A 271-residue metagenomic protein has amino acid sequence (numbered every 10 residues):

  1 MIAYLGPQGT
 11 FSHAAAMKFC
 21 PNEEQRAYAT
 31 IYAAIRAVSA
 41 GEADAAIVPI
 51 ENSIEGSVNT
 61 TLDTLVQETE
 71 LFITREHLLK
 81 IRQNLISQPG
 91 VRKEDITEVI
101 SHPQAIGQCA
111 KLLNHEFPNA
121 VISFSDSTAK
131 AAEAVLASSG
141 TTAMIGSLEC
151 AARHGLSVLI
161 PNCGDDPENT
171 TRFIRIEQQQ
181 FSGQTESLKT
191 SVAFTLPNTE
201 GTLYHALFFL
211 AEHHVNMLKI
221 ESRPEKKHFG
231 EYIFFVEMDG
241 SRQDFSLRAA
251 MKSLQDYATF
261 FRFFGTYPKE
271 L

Functional and structural regions predicted by a protein language model:
M1-L271: Domain-level signature for soluble enzymes in the chorismate/prephenate branch of the shikimate pathway
